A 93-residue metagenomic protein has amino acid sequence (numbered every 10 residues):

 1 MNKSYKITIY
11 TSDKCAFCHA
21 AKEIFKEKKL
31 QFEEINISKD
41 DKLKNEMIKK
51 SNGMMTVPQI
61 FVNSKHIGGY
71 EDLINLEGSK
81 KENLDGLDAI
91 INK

Functional and structural regions predicted by a protein language model:
M1-E33: Local sequence-structure signature of Cys/Sec-based thiol-disulfide redox active-site neighborhoods
S4-K6, M54-V57: A structure-centric signal for secondary-structure junctions around beta-strands
A16, K42, M55, G68: Short alpha-helical
A20, K28-Q31, K49-K50, N75-L76 (+1 more regions): Non-catalytic interaction surface on structured domains
K22, Q31-E34, L43-N45, I60: Charged, surface-exposed interaction regions in soluble eukaryotic proteins
I37-M54, L87-I90: Thioredoxin-like thiol-disulfide oxidoreductase module
V62-K93: Non-catalytic, surface beta->alpha helical segment in thiol-disulfide oxidoreductase systems
